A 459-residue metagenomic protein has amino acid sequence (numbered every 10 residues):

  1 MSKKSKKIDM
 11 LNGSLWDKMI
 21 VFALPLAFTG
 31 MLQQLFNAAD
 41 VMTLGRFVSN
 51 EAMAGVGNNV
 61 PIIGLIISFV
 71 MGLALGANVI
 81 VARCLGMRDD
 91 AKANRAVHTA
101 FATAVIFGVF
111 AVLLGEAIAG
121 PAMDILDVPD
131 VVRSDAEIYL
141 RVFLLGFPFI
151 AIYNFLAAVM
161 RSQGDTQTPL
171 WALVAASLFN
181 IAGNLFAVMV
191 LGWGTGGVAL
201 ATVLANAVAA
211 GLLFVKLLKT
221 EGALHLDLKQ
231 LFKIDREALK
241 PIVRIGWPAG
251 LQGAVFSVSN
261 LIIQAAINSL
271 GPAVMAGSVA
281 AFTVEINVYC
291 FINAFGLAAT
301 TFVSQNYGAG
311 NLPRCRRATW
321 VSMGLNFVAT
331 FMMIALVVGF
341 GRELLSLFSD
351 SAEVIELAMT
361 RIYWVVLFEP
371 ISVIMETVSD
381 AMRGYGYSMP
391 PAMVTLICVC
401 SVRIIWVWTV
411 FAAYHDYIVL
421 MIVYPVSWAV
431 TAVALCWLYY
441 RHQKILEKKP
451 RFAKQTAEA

Functional and structural regions predicted by a protein language model:
M1-A23, V81-G146, V188-W247, V303-F368 (+1 more regions): Short alpha-helical transmembrane segments in multi-pass integral membrane proteins
M10-V48, P61-G76, I80, V105-V112 (+5 more regions): N-terminal transmembrane alpha-helices
V21-D40, V142, A176, A205-A209 (+3 more regions): Transmembrane helical elements of multi-pass membrane transporters/channels
F22, L26-Q34, M71, T103-V112 (+8 more regions): Hydrophobic alpha-helical transmembrane segments in multi-pass membrane proteins
M31, L35-A54, M123-D130, F186-W193 (+4 more regions): Helix-terminus/linker motif at the lipid-water interface of multi-pass membrane proteins
A38-M42, L113, P121, F155-V159 (+8 more regions): Alpha-helical transmembrane segments of multipass membrane proteins
M53-L113, I150-P169, G277-G341, S372-T395: Small-residue-rich hydrophobic transmembrane alpha-helices
A74, F143-R161, P169-N180, V198-L213 (+4 more regions): Short runs within selected transmembrane alpha-helices of multi-pass transporters and secretion channels
